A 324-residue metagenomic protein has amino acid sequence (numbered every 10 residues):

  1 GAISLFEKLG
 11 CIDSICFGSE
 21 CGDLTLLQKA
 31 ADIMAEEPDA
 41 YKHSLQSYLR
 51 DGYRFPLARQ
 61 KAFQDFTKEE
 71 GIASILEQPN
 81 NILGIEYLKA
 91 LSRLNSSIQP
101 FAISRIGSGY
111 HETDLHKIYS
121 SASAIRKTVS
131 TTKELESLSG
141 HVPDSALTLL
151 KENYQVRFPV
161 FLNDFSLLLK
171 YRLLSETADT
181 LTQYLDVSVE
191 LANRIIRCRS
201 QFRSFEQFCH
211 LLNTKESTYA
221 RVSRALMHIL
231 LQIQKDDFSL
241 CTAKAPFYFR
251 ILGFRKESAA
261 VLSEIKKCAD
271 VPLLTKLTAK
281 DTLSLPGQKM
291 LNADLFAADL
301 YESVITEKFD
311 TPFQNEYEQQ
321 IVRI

Functional and structural regions predicted by a protein language model:
G1-I324: Active-site cores that bind ATP or allylic diphosphates and position pyrophosphate for catalysis
